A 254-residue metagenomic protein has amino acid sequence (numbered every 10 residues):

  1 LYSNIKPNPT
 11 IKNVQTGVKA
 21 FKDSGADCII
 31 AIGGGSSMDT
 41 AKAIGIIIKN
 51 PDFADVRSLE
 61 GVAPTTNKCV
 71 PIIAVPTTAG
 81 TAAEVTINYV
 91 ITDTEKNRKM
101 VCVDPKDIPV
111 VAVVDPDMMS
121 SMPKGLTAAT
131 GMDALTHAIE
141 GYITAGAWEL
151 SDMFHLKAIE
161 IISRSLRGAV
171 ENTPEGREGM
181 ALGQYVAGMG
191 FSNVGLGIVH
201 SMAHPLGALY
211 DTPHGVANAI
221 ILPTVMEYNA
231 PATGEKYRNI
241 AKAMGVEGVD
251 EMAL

Functional and structural regions predicted by a protein language model:
L1-Y2, K19: An N-terminal, well-structured beta->alpha segment
Y2-I11: Short beta->alpha junction loops
K12-K19, D23-D117: Glycine/threonine-rich beta-strand-loop-alpha-helix active-site module that forms ligand/phosphate-binding
G17, T40-I44, A138-I139, I162-S165 (+4 more regions): Buried hydrophobic packing segments
G80, Y185-N218: Glycine-rich phosphate/pyrophosphate-binding beta-alpha loops
N88-V194: Carboxylate- and glycine-rich phosphate/diphosphate-binding segment that chelates Mg2+/Mn2+
L206-L254: Gly/Pro-rich interdomain helix-loop hinge
